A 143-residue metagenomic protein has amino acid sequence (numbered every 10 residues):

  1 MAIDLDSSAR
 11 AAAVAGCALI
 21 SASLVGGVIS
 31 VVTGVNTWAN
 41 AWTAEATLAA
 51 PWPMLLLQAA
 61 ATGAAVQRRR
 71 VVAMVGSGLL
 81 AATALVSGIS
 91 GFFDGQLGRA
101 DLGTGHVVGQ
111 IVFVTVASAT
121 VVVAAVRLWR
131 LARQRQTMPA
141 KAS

Functional and structural regions predicted by a protein language model:
M1-L24, R127-Q136, S143: Cytosolic juxtamembrane helix and N-cap/initiation of the first transmembrane helix
A12-I20, T47-A50, M54, G76-T83 (+1 more regions): Hydrophobic alpha-helical transmembrane segments of polytopic
A15-L55: Hydrophobic transmembrane helix segments
L19-I29, L80-G91: Aromatic-anchored segments of alpha-helical transmembrane domains
G34-L48, S87-V112: Interfacial non-cytosolic loop connecting adjacent transmembrane helices
W52-A61, F113-R127: Hydrophobic cores of alpha-helical transmembrane segments in multi-pass inner/ER membrane proteins, independent
A60-V86, F92: Loop-to-transmembrane helix junctions at the membrane interface
A65-R68, G95, V122-S143: Cytosolic juxtamembrane helix at the C-terminal end of the final transmembrane segment
